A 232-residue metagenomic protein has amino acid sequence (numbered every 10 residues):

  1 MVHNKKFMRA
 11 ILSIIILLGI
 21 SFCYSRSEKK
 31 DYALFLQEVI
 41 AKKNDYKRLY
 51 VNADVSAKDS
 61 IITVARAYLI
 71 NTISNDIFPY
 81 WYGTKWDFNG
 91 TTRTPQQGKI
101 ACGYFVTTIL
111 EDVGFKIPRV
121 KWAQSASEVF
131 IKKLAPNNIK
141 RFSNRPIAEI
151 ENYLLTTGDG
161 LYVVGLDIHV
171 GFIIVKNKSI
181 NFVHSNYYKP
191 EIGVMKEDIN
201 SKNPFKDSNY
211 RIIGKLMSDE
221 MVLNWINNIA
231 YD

Functional and structural regions predicted by a protein language model:
M1-E28: Bacterial Sec-dependent N-terminal signal peptides
K6-I11, N177, D198-I199: Residue-level detector of intrinsically disordered/flexible regions characterized by low predicted structural confidence
S21, E111, K176: Residue-level marker of positions within ordered structural domains that often coincide with functionally constrained
R26-A123: N-terminal capping segments
R48, A67, N71, N75 (+4 more regions): Charged/polar, solvent-exposed surface patches and flexible loops
Q124-V194: ...with weaker cross-activation on analogous glycine-rich loops/strands in unrelated enzymes
I180, S185-P190, V194-D232: Low-complexity, Gly/Ser/Thr/Pro-rich intrinsically disordered linker/tail segments
